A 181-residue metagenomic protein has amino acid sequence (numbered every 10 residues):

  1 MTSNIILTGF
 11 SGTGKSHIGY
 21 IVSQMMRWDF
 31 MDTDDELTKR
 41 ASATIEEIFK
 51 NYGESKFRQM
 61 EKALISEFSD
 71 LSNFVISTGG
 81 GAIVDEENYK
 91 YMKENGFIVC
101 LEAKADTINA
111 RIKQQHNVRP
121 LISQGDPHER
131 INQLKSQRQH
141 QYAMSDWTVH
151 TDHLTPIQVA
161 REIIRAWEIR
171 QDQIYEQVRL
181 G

Functional and structural regions predicted by a protein language model:
L7: Hydrophobic anchor at the beta1->P-loop junction of P-loop NTPases
F10: P-loop (Walker A) phosphate-binding loop of NTP-binding proteins
T13: ATP-binding Walker
S16: Walker A/P-loop
I21, M25, F97, S136-G181: NTP-dependent small-molecule kinase module
Q24-D32: Post-Walker A helix-loop "phosphate-sensing" segment adjacent to the P-loop in P-loop NTPases
D32-G81, E86-K93, V118-P120, P127: ATP-dependent small-molecule kinase phosphotransfer cores that center on conserved nucleotide phosphate-binding segments
E94-Q139: A glycine- and Lys/Arg-enriched "phosphate-lid" helix/loop adjacent to the NTP-binding pocket of small-molecule kinases
